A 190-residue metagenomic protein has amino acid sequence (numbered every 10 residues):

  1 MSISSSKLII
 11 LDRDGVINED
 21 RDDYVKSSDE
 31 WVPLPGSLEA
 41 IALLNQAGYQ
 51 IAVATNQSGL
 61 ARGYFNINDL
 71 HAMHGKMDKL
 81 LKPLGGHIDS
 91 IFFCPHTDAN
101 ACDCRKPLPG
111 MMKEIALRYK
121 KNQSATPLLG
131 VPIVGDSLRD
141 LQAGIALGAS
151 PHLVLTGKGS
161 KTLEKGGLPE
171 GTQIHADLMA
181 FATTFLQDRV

Functional and structural regions predicted by a protein language model:
M1-Q50: Active-site neighborhood of HAD-like aspartate-dependent phosphohydrolases
S2-S5, N68, A72-D89, D98-I133 (+1 more regions): Asp-based, Mg2+/Mn2+-dependent phosphohydrolase catalytic module
L11-R13, T55, V134-D136: Active-site flanking residues adjacent to catalytic metal/cofactor-binding acidic residues
V16, T55, T156: Ser/Thr-centric signal marking residues that sit in or immediately flank functional binding/regulatory motifs
I17-P35, L60-D69, P83-G86, H96-D103: Metal-dependent phosphoesterase signature
I41-H74, H87-A99, G144: Substrate-recognition element of Asp-dependent hydrolases with the DxDx(T/V) motif
